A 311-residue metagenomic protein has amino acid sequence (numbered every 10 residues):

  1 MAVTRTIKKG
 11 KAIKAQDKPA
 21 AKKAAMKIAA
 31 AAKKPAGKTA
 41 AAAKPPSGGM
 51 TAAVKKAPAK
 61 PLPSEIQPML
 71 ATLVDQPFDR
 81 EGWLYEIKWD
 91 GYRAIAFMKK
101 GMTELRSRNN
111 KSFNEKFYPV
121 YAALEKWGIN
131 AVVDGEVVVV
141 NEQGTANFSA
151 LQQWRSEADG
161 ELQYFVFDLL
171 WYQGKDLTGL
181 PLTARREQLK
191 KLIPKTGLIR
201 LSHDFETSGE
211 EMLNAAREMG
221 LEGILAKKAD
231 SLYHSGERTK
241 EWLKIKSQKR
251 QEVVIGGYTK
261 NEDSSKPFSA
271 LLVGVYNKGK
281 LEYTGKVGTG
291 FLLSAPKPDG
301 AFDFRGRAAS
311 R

Functional and structural regions predicted by a protein language model:
M1-R311: Catalytic cores of nucleic-acid ligases and guanylyltransferases
